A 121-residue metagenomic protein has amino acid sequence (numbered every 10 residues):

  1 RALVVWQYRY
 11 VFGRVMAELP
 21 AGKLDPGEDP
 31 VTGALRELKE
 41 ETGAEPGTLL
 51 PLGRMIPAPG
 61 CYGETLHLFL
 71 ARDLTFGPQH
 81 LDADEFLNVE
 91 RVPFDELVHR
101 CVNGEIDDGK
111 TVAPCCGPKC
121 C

Functional and structural regions predicted by a protein language model:
R1, Y8, R72-F76, F94-D95 (+1 more regions): Short loop segments at secondary-structure junctions
R1-L19: N-terminal strand-loop-strand
G13, P57, P118-K119: Short secondary-structure boundary/hinge segments and terminal tails
G22-G109: Unchanged
L24-D25, P118-C121: Juxtamembrane/interface motifs at transmembrane-helix termini
V112: A small-molecule sensor/coupling module
